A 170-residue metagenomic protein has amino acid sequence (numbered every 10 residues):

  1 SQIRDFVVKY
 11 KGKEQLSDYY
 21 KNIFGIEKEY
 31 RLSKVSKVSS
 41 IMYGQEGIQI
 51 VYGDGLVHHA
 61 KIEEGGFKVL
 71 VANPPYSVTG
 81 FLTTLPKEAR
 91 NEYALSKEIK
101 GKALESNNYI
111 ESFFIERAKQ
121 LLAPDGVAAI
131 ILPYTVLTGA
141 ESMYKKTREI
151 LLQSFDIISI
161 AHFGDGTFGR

Functional and structural regions predicted by a protein language model:
S1-A72, S77-V78, L132-Y134, K146-T147 (+1 more regions): Conserved S-adenosyl-L-methionine
V7-K11, K87, A118-L121: Short hydrophobic/aromatic-rich motifs at helix boundaries and adjacent loops
K21-F24, I99-G101, F163-G164: Short beta-alpha connecting loops at secondary-structure transitions that line or flank enzyme active sites
K37, L82-L85, S142-Y144: Short amphipathic alpha-helical segments
G44, E64-F67, A89-Y93, A123: Long, K/E/R/D-enriched contiguous segments that form extended
Y76-F113, T135: Mobile active-site "lid"/loop adjacent to the S-adenosyl-L-methionine
A103-G166: Conserved Class I SAM-dependent methyltransferase catalytic core
F168-R170: Flexible, glycine-/basic-rich loop-and-beta segments that form/coincide with the SAM-dependent methyltransferase
